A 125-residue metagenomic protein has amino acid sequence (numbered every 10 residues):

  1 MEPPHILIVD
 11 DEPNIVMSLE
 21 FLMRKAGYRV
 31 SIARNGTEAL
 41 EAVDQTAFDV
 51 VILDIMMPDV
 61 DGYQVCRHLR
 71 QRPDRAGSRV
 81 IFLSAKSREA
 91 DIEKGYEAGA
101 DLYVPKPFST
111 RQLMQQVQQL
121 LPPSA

Functional and structural regions predicted by a protein language model:
M17-K25: Charged docking surfaces used in two-component/phosphorelay signaling
G27-R34, A42: Short hydrophobic/Thr-rich beta-strand motif most characteristic of the beta2 strand and flanking loop of CheY-like
A47-I52: Active-site beta3 strand of CheY-like receiver
D54, S84: Active-site residues of response regulator receiver
M57: Receiver (REC) domain active-site loop signature in two-component systems and cognate sites in sensor histidine kinases
F108-V117: C-terminal output helix
